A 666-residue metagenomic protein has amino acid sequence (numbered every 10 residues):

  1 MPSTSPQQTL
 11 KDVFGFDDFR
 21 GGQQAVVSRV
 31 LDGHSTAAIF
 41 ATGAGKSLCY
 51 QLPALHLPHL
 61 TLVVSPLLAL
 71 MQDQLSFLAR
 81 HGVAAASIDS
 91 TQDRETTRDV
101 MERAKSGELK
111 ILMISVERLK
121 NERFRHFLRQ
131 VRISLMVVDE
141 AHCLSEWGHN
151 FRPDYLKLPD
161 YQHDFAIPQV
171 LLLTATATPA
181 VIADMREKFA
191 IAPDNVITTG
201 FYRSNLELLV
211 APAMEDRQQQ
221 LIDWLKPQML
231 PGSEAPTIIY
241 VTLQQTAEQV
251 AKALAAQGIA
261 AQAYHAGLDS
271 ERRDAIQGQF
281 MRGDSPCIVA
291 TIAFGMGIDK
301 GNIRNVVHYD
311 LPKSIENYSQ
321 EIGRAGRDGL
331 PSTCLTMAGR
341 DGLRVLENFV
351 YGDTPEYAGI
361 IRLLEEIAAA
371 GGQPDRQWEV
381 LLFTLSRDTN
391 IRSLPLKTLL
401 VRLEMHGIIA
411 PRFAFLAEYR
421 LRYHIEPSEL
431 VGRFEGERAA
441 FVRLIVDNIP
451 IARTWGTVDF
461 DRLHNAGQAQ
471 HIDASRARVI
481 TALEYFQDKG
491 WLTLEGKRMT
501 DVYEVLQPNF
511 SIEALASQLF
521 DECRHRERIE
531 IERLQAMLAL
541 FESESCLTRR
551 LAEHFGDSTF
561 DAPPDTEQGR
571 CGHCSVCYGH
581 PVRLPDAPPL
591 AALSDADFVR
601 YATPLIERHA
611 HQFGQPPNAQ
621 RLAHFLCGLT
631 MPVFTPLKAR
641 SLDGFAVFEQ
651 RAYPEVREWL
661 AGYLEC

Functional and structural regions predicted by a protein language model:
P2-P6, R362-C666: Accessory DNA-binding and partner-docking regions appended to nucleic-acid-acting proteins, especially the terminal
P2-V13, D17-G21, A25-A37, A41-S47 (+4 more regions): Helicase motor core with emphasis on the C-terminal RecA-like subdomain
V63-S65, V289, R608, R640: N-terminal functional modules and adjacent low-complexity/disordered segments of proteins
